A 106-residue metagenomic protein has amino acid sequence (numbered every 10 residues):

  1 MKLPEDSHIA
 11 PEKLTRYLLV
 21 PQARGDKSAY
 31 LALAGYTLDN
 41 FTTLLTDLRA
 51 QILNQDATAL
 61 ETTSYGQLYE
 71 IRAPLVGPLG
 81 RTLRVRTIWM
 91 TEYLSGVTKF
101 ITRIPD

Functional and structural regions predicted by a protein language model:
M1-E70: Compact soluble domain cores
T63-D106: Short, compact, well-ordered microdomains
